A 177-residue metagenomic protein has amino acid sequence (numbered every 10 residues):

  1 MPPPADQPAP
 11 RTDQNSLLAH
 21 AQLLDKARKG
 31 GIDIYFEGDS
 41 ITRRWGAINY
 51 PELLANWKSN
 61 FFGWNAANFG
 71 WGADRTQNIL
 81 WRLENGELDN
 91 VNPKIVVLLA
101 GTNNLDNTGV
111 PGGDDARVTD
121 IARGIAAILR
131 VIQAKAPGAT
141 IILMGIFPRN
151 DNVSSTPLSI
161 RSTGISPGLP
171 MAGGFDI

Functional and structural regions predicted by a protein language model:
M1-E37, I41-N56: N-terminal secretory targeting modules
P2-P10, G46-P51, N68-A73, D106-R117: Acidic/histidine-rich helix-loop elements that form or flank divalent-metal/phosphate-binding sites at the catalytic
L17-Q22, D74-G86, R123: A Trp-anchored, charged/polar loop motif used as the substrate-binding/catalytic surface of acyl/ester-handling
A27-G30, G72, I121: Aromatic-acidic/polar surface patches that form glycan- and anion
D33, D39, D74, N104-D106 (+1 more regions): Acidic side chains
G38, G70-A73, G101, G145: Glycine-centered flexibility sites
I41-Q77: Positively charged, proline/Ser/Thr-rich regional signature most characteristic of the Rhodanese/CDC25-like
L54-N65, W81-I177: Alpha-helical cap/lid subdomain in secreted, periplasmic, or secretory-pathway luminal O-acyl-processing enzymes
